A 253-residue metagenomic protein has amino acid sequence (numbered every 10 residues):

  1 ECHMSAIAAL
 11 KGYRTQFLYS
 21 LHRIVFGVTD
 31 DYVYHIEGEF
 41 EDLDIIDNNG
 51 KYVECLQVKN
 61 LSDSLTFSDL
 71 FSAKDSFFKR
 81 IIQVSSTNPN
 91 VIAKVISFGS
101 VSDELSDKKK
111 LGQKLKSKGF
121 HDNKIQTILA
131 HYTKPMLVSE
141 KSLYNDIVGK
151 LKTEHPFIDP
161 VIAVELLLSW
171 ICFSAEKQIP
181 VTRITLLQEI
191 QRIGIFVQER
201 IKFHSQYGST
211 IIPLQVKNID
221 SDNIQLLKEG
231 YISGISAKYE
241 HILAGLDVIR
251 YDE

Functional and structural regions predicted by a protein language model:
E1-I7, N60-E253: Acidic metal-coordinating catalytic centers involved in nucleic-acid phosphodiester chemistry
S5, A9-L10, R14-K79: Catalytic centers of nucleases
